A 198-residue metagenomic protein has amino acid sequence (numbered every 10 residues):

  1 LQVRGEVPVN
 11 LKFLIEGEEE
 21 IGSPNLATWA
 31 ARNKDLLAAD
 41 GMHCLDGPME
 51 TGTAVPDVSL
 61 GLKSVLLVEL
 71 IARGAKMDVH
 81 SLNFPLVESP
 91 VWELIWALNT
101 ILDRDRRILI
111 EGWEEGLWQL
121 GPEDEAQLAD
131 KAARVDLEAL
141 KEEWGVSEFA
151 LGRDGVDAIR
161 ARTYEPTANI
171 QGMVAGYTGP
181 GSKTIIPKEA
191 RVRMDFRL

Functional and structural regions predicted by a protein language model:
L1-R153, D157-P166: Fold-level recognition of mixed alpha/beta catalytic cores in primary-metabolism enzymes, strongest
T51, G74-K76, V174-G176, F196-L198: Beta-strand elements of well-folded, non-transmembrane domains
G152, V156-R191, D195: A structural supersecondary motif
